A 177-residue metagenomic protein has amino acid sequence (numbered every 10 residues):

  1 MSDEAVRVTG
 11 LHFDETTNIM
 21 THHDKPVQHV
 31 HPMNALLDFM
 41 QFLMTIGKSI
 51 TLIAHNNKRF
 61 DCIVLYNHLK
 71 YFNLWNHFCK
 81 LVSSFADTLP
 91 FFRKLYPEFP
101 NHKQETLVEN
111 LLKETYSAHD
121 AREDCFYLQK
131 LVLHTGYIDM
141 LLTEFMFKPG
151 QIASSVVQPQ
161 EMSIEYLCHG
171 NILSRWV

Functional and structural regions predicted by a protein language model:
M1-Y66, C79, N101-L112, H119: Conserved non-catalytic scaffold segment of RNase H-like nuclease domains
D61, D87, D124: Acidic active-site catalytic centers that drive phospho-/nucleotidyl reactions and related ester hydrolyses
C62-N67, K130-H134: A short acidic (Asp/Glu
N67-V82: A short alpha->loop->secondary-structure connector
F85-F99: Short alpha-helix plus adjacent loop in nuclease-associated cores
K113-Y127: Extended, charge-rich low-complexity interaction segments
R122, Q129-V177: Acidic two-metal-ion nuclease catalytic site recognized across multiple nuclease folds, prominently DnaQ/RNase D-T
